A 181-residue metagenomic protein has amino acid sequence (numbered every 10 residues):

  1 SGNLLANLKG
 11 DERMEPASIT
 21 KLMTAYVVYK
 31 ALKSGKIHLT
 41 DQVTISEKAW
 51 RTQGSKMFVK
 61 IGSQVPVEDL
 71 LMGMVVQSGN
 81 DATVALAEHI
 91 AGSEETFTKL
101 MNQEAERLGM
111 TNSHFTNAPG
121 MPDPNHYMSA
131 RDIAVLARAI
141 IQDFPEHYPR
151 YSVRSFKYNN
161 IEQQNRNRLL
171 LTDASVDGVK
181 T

Functional and structural regions predicted by a protein language model:
S1-R131, I140-Q142: Active-site-adjacent loops and short helices of periplasmic peptidoglycan-processing enzymes
M110-T111, P122-Y127, R131-T181: Domain-terminus/edge residues, biased toward the C-terminal soluble/receptor-binding domains of extracytoplasmic
